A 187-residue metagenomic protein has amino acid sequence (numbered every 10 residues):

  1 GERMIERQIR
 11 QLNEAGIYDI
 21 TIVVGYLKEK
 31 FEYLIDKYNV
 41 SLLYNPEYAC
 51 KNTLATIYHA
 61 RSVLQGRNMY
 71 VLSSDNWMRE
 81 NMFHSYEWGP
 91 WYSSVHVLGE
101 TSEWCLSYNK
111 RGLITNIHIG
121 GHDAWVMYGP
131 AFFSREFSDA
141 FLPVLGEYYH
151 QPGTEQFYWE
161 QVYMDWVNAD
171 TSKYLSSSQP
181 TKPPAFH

Functional and structural regions predicted by a protein language model:
E2-N68: Conserved N-terminal catalytic core of the sugar/cofactor nucleotidyltransferase
V24, S73, V95: Short beta-strand/turn micro-motifs composed of small residues that flank or help shape donor/cofactor-binding pockets
K30-Y33, N81, A140, V162: Phosphate- and divalent-cation-binding pockets in alpha/beta enzyme and binding domains that engage nucleotide-derived
N39-S41, L113, K173-L175: Conserved beta-strand segments of alpha/beta enzyme cores
Y44, S73-S74, P180: A secondary-structure boundary/capping signal
R67-W77: Short beta-strand-to-loop acidic/aromatic patch adjacent to the donor-nucleotide binding site
M78-G153: Conserved core of the sugar-phosphate nucleotidyltransferase
M127-H187: Conserved alpha/beta core of the MobA/IspD/sugar-nucleotide pyrophosphorylase nucleotidyltransferase superfamily
